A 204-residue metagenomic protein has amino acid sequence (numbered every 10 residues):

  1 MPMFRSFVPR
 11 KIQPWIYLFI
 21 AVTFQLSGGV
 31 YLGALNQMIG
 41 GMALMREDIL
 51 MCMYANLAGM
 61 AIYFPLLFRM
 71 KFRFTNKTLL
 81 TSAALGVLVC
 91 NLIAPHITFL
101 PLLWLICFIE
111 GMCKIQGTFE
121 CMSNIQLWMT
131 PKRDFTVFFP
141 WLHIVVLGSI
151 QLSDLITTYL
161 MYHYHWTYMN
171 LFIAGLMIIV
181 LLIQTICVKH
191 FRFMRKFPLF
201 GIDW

Functional and structural regions predicted by a protein language model:
P2-F7, K189-W204: Juxtamembrane intracellular "pre-TM" segments in multi-pass secondary transporters
I12-I49, Y54, F64-L67, T118: Extracytoplasmic
Q25, G29, P95, G111-F119 (+1 more regions): Small-residue-rich segments within alpha-helical transmembrane domains of MFS-like 12-TM solute carriers
N56-A58, L147-G148: Short hydrophobic/small-residue motifs within alpha-helical transmembrane segments of multi-pass transporter-like
I62-L100: Conserved MFS/SLC helix-loop-helix module at the cytosolic interface between two early adjacent transmembrane helices
C90, P101-E110: Paired small-residue
F108-I144: Cytoplasmic helix-loop-helix junction between adjacent transmembrane helices in 12-TM secondary transporters
F138-R192: Helix-loop-helix hairpin linking two adjacent transmembrane segments in secondary transporters
